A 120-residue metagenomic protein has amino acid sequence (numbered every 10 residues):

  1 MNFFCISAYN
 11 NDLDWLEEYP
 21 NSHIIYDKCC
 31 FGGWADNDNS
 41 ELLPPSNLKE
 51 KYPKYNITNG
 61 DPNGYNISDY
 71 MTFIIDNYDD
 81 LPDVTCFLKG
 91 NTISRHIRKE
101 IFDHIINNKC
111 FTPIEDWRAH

Functional and structural regions predicted by a protein language model:
M1-H120: ER/Golgi luminal nucleotide-sugar-dependent glycosyltransferases, focusing on the catalytic module
